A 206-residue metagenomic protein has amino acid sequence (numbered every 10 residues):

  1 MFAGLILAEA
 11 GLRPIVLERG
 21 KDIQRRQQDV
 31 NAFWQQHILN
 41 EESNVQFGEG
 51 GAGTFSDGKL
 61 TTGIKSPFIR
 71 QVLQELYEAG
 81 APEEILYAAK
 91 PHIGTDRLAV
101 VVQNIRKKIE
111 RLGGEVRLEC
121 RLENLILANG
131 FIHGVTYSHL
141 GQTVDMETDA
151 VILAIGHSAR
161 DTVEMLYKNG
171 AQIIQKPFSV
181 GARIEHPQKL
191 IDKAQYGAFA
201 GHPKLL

Functional and structural regions predicted by a protein language model:
M1-L206: Residues forming the flavin
